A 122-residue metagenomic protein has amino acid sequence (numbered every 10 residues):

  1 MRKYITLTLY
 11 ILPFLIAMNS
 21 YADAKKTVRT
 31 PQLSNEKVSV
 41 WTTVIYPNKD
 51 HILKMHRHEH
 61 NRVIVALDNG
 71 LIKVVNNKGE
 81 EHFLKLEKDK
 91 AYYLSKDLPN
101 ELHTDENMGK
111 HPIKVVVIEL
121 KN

Functional and structural regions predicted by a protein language model:
M1-L7: Positively charged n-region of N-terminal signal peptides that target proteins for export
T8-A17: Bacterial N-terminal signal peptides
S20-A24: Boundary at the C-terminal end of the N-terminal hydrophobic targeting segment
T27-K54, E59-I64, I118: A short glycine-rich, His/Asp/Glu-containing loop-to-beta-strand
S34, G79-D97: Short acidic-glycine-tyrosine-enriched beta hairpin
D50-L53, K90-T104: Histidine-centered metal-chelating micro-motifs
H58-K78: Glycine- and acidic-residue-biased ligand/ion/polar-headgroup-sensing regions
L98-V116: Ligand-binding loop in jelly-roll beta-barrel domains
